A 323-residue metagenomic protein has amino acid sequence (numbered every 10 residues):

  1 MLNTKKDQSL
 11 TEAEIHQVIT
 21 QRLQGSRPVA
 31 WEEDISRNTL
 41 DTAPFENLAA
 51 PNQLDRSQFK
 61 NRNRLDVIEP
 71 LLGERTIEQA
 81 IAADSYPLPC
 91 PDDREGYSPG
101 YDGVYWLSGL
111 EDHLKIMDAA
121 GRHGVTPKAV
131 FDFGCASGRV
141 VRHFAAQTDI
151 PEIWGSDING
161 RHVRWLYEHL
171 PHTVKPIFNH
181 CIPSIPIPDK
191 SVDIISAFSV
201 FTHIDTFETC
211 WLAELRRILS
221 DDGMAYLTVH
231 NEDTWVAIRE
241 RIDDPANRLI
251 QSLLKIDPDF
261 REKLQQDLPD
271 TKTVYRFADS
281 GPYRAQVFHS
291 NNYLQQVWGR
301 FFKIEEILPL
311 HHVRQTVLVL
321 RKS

Functional and structural regions predicted by a protein language model:
D93-H113: Class I SAM-dependent methyltransferase Rossmann-like catalytic core, especially the SAM/SAH-binding loop
L107-P127: Conserved alpha-helix/loop element of class I SAM-dependent methyltransferases that forms part of the SAM/SAH-binding
R139-S184: Class I SAM-dependent methyltransferase SAM/SAH-binding core
I185-I195: A short acidic, Gly/Pro-enriched loop at the edge of an enzyme's catalytic core that lines a small-molecule cofactor
I204-E214: A short, conserved alpha-helix within the catalytic core of class I
D222-H230: Conserved beta-strand signature within the Rossmann-like core of class I S-adenosyl-L-methionine
R239-P282: Conserved Class I S-adenosyl-L-methionine
R284-F301: Short alpha-helix
